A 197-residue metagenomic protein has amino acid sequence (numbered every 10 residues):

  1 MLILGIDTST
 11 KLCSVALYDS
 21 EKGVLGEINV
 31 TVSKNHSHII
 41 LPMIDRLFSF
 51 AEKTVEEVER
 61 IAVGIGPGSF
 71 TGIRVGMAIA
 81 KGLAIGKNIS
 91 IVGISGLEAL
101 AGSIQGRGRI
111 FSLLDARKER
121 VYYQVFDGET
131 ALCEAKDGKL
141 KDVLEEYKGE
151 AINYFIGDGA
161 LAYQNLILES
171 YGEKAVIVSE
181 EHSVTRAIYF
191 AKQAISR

Functional and structural regions predicted by a protein language model:
M1-I65: N-terminal beta-alpha supersecondary unit
N35, S90-S183: Surface "functional belts" at beta-alpha junctions
I44, I79-L83, A101, F190-A194: Buried hydrophobic packing segments
L47-F50, G86, S170, K174 (+1 more regions): Change "in soluble alpha/beta enzymes" to "in soluble alpha/beta proteins
S49-E56, I85-G96, Q105: Phosphate-handling active-site elements
R60-I91: DPxDG-like acidic metal-binding loop motif
S179-R197: Glycine-rich phosphate-binding/hydrolytic loop that grips phosphoryl groups
